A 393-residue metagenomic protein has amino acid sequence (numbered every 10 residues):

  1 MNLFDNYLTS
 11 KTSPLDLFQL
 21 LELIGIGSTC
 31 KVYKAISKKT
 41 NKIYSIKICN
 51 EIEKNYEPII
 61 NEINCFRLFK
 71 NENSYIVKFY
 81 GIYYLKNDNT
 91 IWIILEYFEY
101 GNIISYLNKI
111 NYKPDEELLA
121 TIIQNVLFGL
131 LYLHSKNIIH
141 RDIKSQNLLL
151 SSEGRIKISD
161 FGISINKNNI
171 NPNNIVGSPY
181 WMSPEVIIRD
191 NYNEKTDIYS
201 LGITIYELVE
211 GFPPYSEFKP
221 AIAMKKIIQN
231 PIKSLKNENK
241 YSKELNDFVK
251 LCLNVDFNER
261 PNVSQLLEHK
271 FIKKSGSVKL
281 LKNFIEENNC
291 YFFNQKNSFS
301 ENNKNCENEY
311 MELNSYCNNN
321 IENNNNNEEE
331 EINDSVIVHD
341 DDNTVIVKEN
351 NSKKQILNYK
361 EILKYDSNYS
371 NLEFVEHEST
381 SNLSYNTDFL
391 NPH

Functional and structural regions predicted by a protein language model:
L21-G27, V32: Protein kinase glycine-rich loop
I43, I48-E72: Conserved N-lobe beta3->alphaC-helix segment of eukaryotic protein kinase catalytic domains
K78-D88: Short beta-strand micro-motifs within the conserved protein kinase catalytic domain, predominantly in the N-lobe
D88-N102: Conserved short submotifs of the Hanks-type protein kinase catalytic core that shape the nucleotide-binding pocket
I122-I123: Activation segment signature within eukaryotic-like protein kinase domains
D197: Conserved catalytic-loop aspartate of Hanks-type protein kinases
